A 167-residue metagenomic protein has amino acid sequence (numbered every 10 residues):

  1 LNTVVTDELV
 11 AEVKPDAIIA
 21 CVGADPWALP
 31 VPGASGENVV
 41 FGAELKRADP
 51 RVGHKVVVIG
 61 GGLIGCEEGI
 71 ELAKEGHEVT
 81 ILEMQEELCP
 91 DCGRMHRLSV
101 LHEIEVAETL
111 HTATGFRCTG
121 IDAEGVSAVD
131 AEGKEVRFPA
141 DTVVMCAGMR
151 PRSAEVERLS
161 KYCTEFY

Functional and structural regions predicted by a protein language model:
L1-A17, C21-N38, A43-R94, S127-Y167: Rossmann-like dinucleotide/flavin-binding elements
L1-D7, E105-C118: A conserved beta-strand/loop element that lines the FAD pocket in flavoprotein oxidoreductases
A11, H102-E105: Surface-exposed alpha-helical segments enriched in charged/polar residues
M95-S99: Charged helix-capping and loop-helix junction motifs
V100-E103, V143: Acidic, Ser/Thr-rich peripheral helices and adjacent loops at domain boundaries
E124: Change "...and in nucleic-acid phosphodiester-cleaving endonucleases..." to "...and in nucleic-acid processing enzymes
